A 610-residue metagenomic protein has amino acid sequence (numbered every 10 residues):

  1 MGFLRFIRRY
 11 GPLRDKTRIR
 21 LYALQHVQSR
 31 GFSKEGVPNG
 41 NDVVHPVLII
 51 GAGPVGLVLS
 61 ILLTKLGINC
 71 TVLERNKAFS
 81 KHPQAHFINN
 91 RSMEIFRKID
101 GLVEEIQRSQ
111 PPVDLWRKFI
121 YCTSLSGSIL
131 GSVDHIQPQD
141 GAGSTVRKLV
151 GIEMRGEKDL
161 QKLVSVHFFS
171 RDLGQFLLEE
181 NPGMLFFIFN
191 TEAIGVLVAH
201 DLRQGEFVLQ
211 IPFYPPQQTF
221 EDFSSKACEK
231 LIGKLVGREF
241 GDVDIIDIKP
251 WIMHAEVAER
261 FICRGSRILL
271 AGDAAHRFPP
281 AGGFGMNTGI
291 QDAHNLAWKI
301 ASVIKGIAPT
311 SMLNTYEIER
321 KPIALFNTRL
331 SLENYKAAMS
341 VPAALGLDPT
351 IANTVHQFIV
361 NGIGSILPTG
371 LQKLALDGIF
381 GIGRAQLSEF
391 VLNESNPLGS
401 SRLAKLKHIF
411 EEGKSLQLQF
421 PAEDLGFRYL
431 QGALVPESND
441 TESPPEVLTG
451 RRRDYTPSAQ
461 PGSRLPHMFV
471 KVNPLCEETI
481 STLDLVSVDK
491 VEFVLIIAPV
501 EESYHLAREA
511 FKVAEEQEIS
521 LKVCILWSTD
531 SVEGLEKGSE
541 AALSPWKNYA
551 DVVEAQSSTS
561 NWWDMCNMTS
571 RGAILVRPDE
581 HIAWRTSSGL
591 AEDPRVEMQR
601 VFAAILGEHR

Functional and structural regions predicted by a protein language model:
G2-I50, L62-L66, R75, R117-G141 (+4 more regions): Helical substrate-recognition/capping region of FAD-dependent monooxygenase/halogenase enzymes
A52-P54: Glycine-rich Rossmann-fold phosphate-binding loop(s) that bind the pyrophosphate of adenine dinucleotide cofactors
T64-Q84: Glycine-rich FAD pyrophosphate-binding loop
K81-G141, L185-T191, V198-H200, T328: Active-site-adjacent segment of FAD-dependent monooxygenases/related oxidoreductases
G127-D140, L178, F189-M253, S302-K305 (+1 more regions): Conserved FAD/dinucleotide-binding core of flavoprotein oxidoreductases
A142-I152: Flavin (primarily FAD) binding-site architecture
V150-N181: Central beta-strand plus flanking loop segment that forms part of the substrate or channel wall within the catalytic
E221-F284, T288, I323, N327-L330: FAD/FMN-dependent oxidoreductases across multiple families
